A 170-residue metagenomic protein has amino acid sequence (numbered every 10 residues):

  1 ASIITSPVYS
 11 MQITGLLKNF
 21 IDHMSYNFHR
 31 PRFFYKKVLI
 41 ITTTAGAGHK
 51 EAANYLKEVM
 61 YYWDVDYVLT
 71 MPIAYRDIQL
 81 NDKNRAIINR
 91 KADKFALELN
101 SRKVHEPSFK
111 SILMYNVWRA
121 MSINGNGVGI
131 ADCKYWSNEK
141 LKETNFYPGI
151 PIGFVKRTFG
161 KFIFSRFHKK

Functional and structural regions predicted by a protein language model:
A1-D66, P148: Helix-loop-strand module that forms the ligand-binding subsite of alpha/beta enzymes
K18, K57, Y75, A96-E98: Alpha-helical membrane-embedding segments and immediately adjacent membrane-interface amphipathic helices
T42, E51, Y67, I87 (+1 more regions): Generic detector of bulky aromatic hydrophobic side chains
V65-A74: Short beta-strand elements in bilobed, periplasmic/extracellular small-molecule ligand-binding domains
R76-L80: A short acidic, helix-capping loop that chelates divalent metal ions and anchors anionic groups
N81-R85: N-terminal beta-loop-helix "entrance" segment that forms/cooperates in small-molecule cofactor or anionic ligand
A86-K170: C-terminal and late-domain segments of enzyme folds
